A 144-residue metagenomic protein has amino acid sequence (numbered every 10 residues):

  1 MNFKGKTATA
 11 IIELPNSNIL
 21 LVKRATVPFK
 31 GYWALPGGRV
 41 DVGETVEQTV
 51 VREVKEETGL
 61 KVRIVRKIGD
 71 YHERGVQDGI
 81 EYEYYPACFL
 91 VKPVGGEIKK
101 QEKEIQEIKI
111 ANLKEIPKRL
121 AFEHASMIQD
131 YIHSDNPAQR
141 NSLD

Functional and structural regions predicted by a protein language model:
M1-I19, P86, L90: Conserved N-terminal beta-strand and adjoining loop/helix that marks the start of the Nudix/MutT-like hydrolase domain
N2-K4, Y32, G79-Y85, E102-I105: A generic structural micro-feature
E13-I19, P28-F29, D70-R74, V91-G96: Short, charged/polar surface micro-motifs in flexible loops or helix N-caps
N18-E56: Conserved Nudix-box catalytic region and its N-terminal flanking loop in Nudix hydrolases and closely related
L60-D70: A short coil-to-beta-strand element that immediately follows conserved catalytic motifs
H72-E97, Y131-I132: Active-site-adjacent beta-strand/loop module that shapes the phosphate/pyrophosphate-binding cleft
L90, K99-D130: NUDIX/MutT-family hydrolases
A125-D144: Charged phosphate-binding loop/patch that engages nucleotide di/tri-phosphates or the phosphate backbone of nucleic
